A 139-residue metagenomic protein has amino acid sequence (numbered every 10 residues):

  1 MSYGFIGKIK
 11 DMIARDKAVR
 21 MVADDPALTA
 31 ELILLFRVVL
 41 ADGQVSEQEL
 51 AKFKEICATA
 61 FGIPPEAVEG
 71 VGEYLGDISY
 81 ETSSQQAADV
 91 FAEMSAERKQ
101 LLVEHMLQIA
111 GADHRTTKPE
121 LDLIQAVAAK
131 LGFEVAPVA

Functional and structural regions predicted by a protein language model:
M1-A41, S46-A139: Small-residue-enriched hydrophobic alpha-helices in membranes
